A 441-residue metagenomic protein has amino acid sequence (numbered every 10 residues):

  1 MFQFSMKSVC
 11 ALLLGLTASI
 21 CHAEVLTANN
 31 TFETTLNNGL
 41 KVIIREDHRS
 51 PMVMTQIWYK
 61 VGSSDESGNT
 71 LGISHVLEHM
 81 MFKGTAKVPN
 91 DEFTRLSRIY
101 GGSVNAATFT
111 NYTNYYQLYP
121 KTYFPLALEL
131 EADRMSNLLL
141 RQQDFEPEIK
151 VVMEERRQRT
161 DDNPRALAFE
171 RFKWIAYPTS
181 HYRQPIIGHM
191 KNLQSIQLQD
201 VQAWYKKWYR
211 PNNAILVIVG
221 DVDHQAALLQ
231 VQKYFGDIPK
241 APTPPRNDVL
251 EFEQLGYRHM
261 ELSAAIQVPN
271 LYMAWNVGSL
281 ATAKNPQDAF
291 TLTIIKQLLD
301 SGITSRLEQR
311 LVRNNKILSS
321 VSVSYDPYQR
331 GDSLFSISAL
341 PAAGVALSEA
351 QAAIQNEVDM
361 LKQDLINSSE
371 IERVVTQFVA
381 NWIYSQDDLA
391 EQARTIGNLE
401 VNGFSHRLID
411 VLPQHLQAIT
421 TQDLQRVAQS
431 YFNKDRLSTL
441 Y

Functional and structural regions predicted by a protein language model:
M1-F4: N-terminal secretory signal peptides that target proteins for export/translocation
S8-S19: Bacterial N-terminal signal peptides
E24, P178, I186, I215-A281 (+2 more regions): An aromatic/glycine/proline-enriched structural segment found at the starts of mature extracellular/organellar domains
V25-W58: Mature N-terminal segment immediately following signal peptide/propeptide cleavage in secreted/periplasmic
R45, S50-E66, G72-V76, D91-M135 (+5 more regions): M16 family metallopeptidases and their MPP-like homologs
L71-T85: Active-site SXXK
K83-K87, M135-Q143, D364-I366: Short, polar/flexible loop-turn hinges at active-site or ligand-entry regions and domain interfaces
